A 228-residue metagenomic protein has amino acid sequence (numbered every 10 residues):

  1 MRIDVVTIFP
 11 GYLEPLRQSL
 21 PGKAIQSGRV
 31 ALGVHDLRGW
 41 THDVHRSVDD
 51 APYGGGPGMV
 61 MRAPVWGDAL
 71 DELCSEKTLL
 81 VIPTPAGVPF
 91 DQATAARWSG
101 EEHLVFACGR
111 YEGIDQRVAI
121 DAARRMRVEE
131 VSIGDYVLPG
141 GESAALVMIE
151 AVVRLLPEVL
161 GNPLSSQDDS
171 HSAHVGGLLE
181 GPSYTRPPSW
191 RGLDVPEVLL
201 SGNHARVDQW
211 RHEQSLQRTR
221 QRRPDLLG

Functional and structural regions predicted by a protein language model:
M1-G39: Glycine-rich, flexible N-terminal cofactor/catalytic loop recognition
D4-V6, G33-H35, L79-V81, L104-F106 (+1 more regions): Hydrophobic/aromatic beta-strand patches that form the interior of the parallel beta-sheet core in alpha/beta enzyme
S19-A24, A96-G100, D121-A123: Short, solvent-exposed amphipathic alpha-helical segments in soluble enzyme and RNA/protein-processing domains
T41-W66: A short aromatic-anchored loop/beta-hairpin motif
G56, G109, N203: Conserved RecA-like P-loop NTPase ATPase core
V60-D115: S-adenosyl-L-methionine/SAH cofactor-binding core of RNA-modifying enzymes
I114, V118-A173: Structured adenosyl-cofactor binding patch, chiefly the S-adenosyl-L-methionine
S172-G228: Long, charged alpha-helical interface segments
